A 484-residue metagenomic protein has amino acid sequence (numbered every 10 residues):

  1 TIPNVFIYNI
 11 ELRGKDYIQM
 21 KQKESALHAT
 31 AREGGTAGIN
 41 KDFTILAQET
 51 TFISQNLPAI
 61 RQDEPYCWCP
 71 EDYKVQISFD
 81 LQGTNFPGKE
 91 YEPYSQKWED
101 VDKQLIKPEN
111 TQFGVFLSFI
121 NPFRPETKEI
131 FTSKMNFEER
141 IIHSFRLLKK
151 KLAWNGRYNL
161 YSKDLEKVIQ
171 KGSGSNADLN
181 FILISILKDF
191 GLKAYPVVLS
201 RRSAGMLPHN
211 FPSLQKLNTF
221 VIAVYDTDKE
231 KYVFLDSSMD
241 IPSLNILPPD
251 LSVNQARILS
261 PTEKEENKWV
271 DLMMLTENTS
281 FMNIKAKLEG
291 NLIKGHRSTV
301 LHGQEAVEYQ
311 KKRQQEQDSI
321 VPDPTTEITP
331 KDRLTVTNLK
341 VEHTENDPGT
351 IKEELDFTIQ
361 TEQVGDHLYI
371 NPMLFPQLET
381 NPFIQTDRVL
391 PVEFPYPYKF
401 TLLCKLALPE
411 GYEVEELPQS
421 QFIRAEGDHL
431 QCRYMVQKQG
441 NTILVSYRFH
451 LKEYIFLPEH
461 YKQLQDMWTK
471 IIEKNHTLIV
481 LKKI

Functional and structural regions predicted by a protein language model:
T1-I484: A sensor for short, sequence-defined functional sites
